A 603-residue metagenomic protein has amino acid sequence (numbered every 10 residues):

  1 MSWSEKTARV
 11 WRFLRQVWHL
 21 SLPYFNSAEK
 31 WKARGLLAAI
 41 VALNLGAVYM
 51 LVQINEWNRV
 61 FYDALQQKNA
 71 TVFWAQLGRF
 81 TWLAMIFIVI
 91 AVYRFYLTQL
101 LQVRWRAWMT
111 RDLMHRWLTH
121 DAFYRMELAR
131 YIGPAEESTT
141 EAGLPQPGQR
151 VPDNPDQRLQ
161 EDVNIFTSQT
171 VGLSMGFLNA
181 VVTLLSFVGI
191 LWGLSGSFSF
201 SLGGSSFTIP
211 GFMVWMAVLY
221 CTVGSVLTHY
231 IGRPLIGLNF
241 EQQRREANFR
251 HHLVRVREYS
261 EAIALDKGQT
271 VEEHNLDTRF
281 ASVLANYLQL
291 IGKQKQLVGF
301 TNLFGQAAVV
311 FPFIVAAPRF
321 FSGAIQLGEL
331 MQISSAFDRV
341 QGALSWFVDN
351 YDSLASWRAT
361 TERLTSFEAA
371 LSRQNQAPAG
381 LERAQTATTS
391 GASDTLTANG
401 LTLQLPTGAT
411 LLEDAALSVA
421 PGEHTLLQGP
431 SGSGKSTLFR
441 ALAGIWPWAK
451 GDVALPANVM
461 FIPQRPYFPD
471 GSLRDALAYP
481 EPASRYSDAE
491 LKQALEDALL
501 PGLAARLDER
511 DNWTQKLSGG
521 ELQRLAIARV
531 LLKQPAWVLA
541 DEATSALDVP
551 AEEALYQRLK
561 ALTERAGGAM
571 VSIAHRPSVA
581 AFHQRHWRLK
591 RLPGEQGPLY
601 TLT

Functional and structural regions predicted by a protein language model:
M1-L51, V60-F80, R94-T98, Y124-V182 (+5 more regions): Membrane-integrated ABC transporters
E29-I54, Q67-A107, P147-G148, G204-R233 (+1 more regions): Transmembrane-helix motif of ABC transporter permease domains
A39-A42, G46, G176-S205, G211-G232 (+3 more regions): A hydrophobic transmembrane-helix motif
G232-I236, A247, A264-G268, H274 (+2 more regions): Cytosolic ends of transmembrane helices, especially the final helix of ABC transmembrane type-1 domains
P234-I291: Loop segments that connect adjacent transmembrane helices in multi-pass transporters
A398-L403, G408-T425, A449-G451: Conserved beta-strand
A441, A476, E509-T603: ABC-family ATPase nucleotide-binding domain "signature/switch" substructure
P466-N512: Conserved "ABC signature" C-loop
